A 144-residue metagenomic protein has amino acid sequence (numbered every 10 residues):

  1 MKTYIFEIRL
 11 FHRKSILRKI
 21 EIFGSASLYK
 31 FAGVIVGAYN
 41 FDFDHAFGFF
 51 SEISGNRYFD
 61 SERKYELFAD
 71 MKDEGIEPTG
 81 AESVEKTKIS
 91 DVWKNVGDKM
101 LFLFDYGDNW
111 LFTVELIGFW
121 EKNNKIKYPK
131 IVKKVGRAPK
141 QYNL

Functional and structural regions predicted by a protein language model:
M1-L144: Short linear regulatory motifs enriched in tryptophan with gly/pro/ser
